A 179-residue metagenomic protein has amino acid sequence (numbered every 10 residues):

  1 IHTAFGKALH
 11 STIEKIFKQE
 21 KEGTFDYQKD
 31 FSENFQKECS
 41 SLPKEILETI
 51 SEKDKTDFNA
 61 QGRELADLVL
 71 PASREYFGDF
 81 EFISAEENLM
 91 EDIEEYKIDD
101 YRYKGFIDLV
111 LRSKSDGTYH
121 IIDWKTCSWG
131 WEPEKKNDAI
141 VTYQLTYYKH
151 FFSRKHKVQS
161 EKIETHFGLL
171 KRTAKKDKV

Functional and structural regions predicted by a protein language model:
I1-H2: C-terminal, charged and often intrinsically disordered regions of DNA end-processing helicases and nucleases
F5, L9, F58, G62 (+1 more regions): Hydrophobic (often cysteine-bearing) scaffold residues that line and stabilize catalytic clefts of nucleotide/cofactor
T12-I93: A non-catalytic, helix-rich entry segment at domain boundaries
E87-V179: Mg2+/Mn2+-dependent nuclease catalytic core
